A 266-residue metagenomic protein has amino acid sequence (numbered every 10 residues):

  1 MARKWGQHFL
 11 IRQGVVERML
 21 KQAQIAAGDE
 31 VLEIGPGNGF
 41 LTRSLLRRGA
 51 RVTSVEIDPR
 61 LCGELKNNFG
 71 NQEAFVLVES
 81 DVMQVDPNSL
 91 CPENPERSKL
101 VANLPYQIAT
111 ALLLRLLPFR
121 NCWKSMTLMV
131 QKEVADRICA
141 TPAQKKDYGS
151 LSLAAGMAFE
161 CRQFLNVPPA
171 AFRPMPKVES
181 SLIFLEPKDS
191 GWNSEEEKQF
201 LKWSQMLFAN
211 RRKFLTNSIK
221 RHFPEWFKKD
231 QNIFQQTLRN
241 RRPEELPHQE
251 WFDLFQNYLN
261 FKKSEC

Functional and structural regions predicted by a protein language model:
M1-M206, E244, D253-Q256, K262-C266: Catalytic cores of RNA-modifying enzymes
P187, M206-C266: C-terminal lobe and adjacent flexible extensions of AdoMet/dcAdoMet transferase-like proteins
